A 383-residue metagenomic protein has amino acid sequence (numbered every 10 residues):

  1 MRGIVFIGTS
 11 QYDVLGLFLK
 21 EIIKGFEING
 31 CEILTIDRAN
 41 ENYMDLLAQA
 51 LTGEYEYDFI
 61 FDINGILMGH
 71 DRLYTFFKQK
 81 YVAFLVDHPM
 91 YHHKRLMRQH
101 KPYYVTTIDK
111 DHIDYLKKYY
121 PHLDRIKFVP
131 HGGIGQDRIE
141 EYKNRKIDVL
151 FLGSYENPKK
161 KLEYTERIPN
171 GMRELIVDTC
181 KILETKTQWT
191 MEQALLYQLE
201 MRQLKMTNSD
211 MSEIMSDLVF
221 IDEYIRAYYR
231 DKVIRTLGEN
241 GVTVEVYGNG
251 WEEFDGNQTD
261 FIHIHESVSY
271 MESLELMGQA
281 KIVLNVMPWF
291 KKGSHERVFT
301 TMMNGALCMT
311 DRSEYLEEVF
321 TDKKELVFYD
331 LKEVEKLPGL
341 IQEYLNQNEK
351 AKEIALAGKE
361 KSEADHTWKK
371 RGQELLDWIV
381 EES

Functional and structural regions predicted by a protein language model:
I4-Q11, L17-G30, L34-A39, R98-Q99 (+4 more regions): Catalytic binding pocket for nucleotide-activated donors in carbohydrate/polymer assembly enzymes
G8-F18, Y120, D124-K291, S313-Y315: Nucleotide-sugar donor-binding catalytic core of glycosyltransferases
E41-E54, G256-N257: N-terminal beta-loop-helix "entrance" segment that forms/cooperates in small-molecule cofactor or anionic ligand
L51-I66: Short N-terminal targeting/anchoring amphipathic segment
D58-F61, K80, Y104, I282: Structural motif
N64-G69, H88-Y91, D109-I113, I134 (+2 more regions): Short, polar loop motifs at secondary-structure junctions
Y74-H88, Y104-T107, H131, L150: Active-site proximal beta-strand in glycosyltransferases
H93-T106, Y119: A conserved, positively charged/aromatic
